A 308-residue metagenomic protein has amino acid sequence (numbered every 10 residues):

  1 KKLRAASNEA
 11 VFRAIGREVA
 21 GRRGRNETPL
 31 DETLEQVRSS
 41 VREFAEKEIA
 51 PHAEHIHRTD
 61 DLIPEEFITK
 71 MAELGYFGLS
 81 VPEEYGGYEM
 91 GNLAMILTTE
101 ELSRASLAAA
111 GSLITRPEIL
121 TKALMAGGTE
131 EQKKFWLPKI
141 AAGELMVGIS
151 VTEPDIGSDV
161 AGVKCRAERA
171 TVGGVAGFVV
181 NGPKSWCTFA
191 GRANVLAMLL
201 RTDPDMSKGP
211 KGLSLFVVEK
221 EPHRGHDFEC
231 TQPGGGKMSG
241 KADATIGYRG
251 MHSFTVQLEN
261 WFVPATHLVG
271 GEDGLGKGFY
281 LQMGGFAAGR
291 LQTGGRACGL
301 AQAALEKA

Functional and structural regions predicted by a protein language model:
K1, R25-L30, G111, Q132 (+2 more regions): FAD-binding core of flavoproteins
K1-I114, Q132-F135, K139-A142: Amphipathic, small/basic residue-rich leader segments at the start of a protein or domain
Y88-E89, L120, G157-S158: Short secondary-structure boundary/hinge segments and terminal tails
T115-T121: Short, conserved phosphate-binding/catalytic loop or strand-edge motifs used in phosphoryl-/nucleotidyl-transfer
A123-A126: Glycine-rich loop-to-alpha-helix module at the N-terminal edge of alpha/beta enzyme cores
E306-A308: Short, intrinsically disordered, charge-balanced linker/junction segments flanking boundaries in proteins
